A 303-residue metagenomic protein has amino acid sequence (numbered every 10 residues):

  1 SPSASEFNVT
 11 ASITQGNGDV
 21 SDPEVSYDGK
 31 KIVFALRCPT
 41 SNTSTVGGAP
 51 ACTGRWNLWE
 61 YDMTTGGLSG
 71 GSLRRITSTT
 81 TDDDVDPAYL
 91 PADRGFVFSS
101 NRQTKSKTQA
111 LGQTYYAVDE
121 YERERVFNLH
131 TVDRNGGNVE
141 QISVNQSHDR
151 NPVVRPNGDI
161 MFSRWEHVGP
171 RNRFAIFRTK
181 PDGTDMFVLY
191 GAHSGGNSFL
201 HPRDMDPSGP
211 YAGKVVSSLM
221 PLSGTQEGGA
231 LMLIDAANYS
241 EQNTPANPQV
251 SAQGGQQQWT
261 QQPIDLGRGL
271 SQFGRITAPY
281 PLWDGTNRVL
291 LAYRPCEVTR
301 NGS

Functional and structural regions predicted by a protein language model:
S1, A35-R55, F98-E124, F162-F174 (+3 more regions): Short, conserved, GDST-rich strand-edge loop motifs in beta-rich repeat architectures
S1, E6, W56-E60, L73 (+6 more regions): Hydrophobic beta-strand positions in blades of beta-propellers and related beta-sheet-rich domains
P2-G18, Y61-D83, D133-S147, K180-L200 (+1 more regions): Multi-bladed beta-propeller domains
A4-T10, D19-D62: Acidic, Gly/Ser/Thr-rich repeat motifs that build Ca2+-stabilized beta-propeller blades
N17-V25, T81-F96, Q146-M161, S194-K214 (+2 more regions): Conserved beta-propeller blade repeats
T40, T45-T131, G137-R150: Asp-box/WD-like beta-propeller blade repeats and closely related beta-sheet repeat scaffolds
D119, R123-A237: Beta-propeller domains
D204-S303: Loop/turn-rich, solvent-exposed surfaces of beta-rich toroidal or solenoidal domains
